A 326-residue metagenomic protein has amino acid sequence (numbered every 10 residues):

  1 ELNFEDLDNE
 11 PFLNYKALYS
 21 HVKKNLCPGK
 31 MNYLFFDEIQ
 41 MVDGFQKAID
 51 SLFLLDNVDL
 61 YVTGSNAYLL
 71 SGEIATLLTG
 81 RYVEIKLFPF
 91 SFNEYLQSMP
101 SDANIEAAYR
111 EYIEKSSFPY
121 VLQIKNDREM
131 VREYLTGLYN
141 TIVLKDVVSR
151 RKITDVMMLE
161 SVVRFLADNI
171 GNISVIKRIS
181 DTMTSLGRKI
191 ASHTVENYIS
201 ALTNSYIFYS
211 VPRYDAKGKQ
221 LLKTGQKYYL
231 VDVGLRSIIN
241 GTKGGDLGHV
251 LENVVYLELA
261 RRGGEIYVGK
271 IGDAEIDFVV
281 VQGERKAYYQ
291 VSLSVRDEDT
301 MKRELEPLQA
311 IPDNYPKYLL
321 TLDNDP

Functional and structural regions predicted by a protein language model:
E1-Y33: Short glycine-rich substrate-engagement loop in P-loop NTPases that contacts/grips substrate
N9-L13, I39-I49, F53, G72-E73: Conserved ATPase-coupling elements of RecA-like P-loop NTPase cores
C27-F45: Conserved P-loop NTPase "ATPase switch" module shared by AAA+ and STAND
F35, D59-S65, K86: Structural recognition of the conserved hydrophobic beta-strand(s) that form the central parallel beta-sheet of P-loop
S65-A67, S71-I173, Y209: Interdomain motor-coupling "hinge/lid" segment immediately C-terminal to the ATP-binding subdomain of NTP-driven enzymes
R128-K286: Accessory nucleic acid-recognition modules appended to NTPase machines
G269, L293-P326: Catalytic cores of nucleic-acid endonucleases
